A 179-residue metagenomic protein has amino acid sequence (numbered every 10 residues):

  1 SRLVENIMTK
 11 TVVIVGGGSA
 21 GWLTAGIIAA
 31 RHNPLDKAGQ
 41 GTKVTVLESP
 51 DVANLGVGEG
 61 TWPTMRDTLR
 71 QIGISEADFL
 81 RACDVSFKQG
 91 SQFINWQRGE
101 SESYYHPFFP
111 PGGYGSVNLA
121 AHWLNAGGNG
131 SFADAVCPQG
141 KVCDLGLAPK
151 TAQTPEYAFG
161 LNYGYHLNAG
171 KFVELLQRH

Functional and structural regions predicted by a protein language model:
S1-I7: Short, Lys/Arg-enriched N-terminal segments with co-localized hydrophobic residues within the first ~10-30 amino acids
K10-T45: N-terminal Rossmann-like FAD-binding beta1-loop-alpha1 element of flavoenzymes
G17-G18, G58, Y165, A169: Aromatic-acidic/polar surface patches that form glycan- and anion
V46-D51: Conserved acidic E/D residue at the C-terminus of a beta-strand in Rossmann-like folds
A53-L145: Dinucleotide-binding Rossmann-like beta1-alpha1 core, especially the glycine-rich loop that anchors the ADP
K150-G160: Short glycine/proline-rich turn/loop motifs
F159-R178: Short beta-strand to alpha-helix junction loop
